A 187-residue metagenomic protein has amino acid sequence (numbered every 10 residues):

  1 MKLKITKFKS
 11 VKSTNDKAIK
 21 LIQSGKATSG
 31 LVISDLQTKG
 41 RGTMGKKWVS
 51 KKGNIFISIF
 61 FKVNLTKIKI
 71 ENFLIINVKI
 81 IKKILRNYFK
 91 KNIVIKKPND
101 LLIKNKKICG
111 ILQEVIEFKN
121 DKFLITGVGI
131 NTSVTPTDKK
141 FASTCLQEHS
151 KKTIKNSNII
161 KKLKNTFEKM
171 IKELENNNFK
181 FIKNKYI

Functional and structural regions predicted by a protein language model:
M1-N87, K91, T153: N-terminal lobe of the biotin/lipoate ligase/transferase fold
K7, L65-I93, I103-I187: Long, positively charged amphipathic alpha-helical accessory segments at protein N-termini or as interdomain linkers
K26-A27, S50-K52, K96, N120 (+1 more regions): A generic fold-level signal
